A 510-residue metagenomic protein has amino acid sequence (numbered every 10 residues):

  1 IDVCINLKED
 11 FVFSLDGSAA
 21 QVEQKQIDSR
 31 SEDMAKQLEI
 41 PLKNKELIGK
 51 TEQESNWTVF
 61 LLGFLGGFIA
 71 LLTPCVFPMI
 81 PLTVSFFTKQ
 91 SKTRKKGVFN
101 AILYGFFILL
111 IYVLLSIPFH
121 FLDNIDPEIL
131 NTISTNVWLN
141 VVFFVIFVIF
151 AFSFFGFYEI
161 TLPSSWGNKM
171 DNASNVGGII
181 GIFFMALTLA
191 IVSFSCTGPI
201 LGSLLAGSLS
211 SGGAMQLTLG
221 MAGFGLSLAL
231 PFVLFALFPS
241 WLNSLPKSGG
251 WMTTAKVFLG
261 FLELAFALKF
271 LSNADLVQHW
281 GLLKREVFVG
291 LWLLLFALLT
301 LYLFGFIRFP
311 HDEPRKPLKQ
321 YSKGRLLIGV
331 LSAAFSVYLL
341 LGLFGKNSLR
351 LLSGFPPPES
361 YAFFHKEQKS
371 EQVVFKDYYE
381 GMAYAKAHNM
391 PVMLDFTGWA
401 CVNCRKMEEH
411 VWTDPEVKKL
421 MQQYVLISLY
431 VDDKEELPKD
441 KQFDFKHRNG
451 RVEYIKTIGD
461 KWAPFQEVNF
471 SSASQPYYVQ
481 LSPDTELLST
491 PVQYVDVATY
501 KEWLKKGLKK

Functional and structural regions predicted by a protein language model:
I1-A35: N-terminal soluble domains immediately following signal/targeting peptides that reside in extracytoplasmic
I1-L7, C75-M79, S195-I200, F396-E409 (+1 more regions): Short, thiol/selenol-centered motifs that function as redox-active sites or metal-ligating centers
G17, K36-G381, H388: Hydrophobic alpha-helical segments characteristic of multipass inner/organellar membrane proteins
F68-I69, A387-R405: Short active-site neighborhood of thiol/selenol oxidoreductases, capturing the structured segment around
T83-V84, G381, N403-Q422: Typically the conserved alpha-helix immediately C-terminal to a functionally engaged Cys/Sec in thioredoxin-like
T93-I102, H410-Q442, G459-W462: Structural microenvironment flanking redox-active thiols in thiol-disulfide oxidoreductases
H388-V392, Q422-I427, A473-P476, P483-E486: Loop/turn elements at helix/coil->beta-strand transitions in domains of secreted/extracellular proteins
H410-W412, G450-K510: Non-catalytic, surface beta->alpha helical segment in thiol-disulfide oxidoreductase systems
